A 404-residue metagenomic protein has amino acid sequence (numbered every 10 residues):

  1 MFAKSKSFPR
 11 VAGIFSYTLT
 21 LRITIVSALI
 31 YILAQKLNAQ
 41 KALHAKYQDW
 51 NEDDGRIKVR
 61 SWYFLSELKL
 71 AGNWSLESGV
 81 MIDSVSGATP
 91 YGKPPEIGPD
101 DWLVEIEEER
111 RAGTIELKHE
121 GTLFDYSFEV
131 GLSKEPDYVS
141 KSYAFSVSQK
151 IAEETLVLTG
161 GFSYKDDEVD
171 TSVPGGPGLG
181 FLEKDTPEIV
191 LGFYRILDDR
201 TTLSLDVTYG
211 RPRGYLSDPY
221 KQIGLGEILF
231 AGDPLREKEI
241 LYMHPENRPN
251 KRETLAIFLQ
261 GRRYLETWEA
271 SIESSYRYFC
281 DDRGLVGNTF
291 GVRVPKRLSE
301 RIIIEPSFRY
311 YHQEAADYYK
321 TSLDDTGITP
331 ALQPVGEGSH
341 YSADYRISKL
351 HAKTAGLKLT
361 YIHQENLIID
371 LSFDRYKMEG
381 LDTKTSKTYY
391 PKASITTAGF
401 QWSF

Functional and structural regions predicted by a protein language model:
L37, L70-G72, K118-L123, I151-E153 (+5 more regions): Outer-membrane beta-barrel strand-turn architecture
A42, N73-L76, L123-F128, E153-L158 (+4 more regions): Repeated loop/turn-to-beta-strand initiation elements of outer-membrane beta-barrel proteins
Y47-N51, I82-S86, G121-L123, V130-P136 (+9 more regions): Transmembrane beta-strands of outer-membrane beta-barrel pores
D49-E52, P99-L103, E129-S133, A144-S146 (+6 more regions): Extracellular loop and loop/strand-boundary signature of outer-membrane beta-barrel proteins
G55-R60, G79, T89-P94, Y138-S146 (+5 more regions): Outer-membrane beta-barrel translocator domains and adjoining extracellular loop/strand segments of Gram-negative
R60-F64, R111-I115, K141-F145, D185-L191 (+6 more regions): Hydrophobic, lipid-facing positions within transmembrane beta-strands of outer-membrane proteins
P95-L103, G210, L216-R262, C280-T289 (+2 more regions): Outer membrane beta-barrel transmembrane domains
R200, P391-F404: Outer-membrane beta-barrel "beta-signal"
